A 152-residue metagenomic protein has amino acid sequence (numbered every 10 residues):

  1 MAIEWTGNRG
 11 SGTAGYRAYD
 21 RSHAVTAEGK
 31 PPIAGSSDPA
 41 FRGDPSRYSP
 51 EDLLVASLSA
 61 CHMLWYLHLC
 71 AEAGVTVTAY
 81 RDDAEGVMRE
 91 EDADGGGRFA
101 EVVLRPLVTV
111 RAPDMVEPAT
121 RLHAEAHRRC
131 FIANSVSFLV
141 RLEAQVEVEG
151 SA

Functional and structural regions predicted by a protein language model:
M1-A56, L64-A152: Extended beta-strand/beta-hairpin segments
